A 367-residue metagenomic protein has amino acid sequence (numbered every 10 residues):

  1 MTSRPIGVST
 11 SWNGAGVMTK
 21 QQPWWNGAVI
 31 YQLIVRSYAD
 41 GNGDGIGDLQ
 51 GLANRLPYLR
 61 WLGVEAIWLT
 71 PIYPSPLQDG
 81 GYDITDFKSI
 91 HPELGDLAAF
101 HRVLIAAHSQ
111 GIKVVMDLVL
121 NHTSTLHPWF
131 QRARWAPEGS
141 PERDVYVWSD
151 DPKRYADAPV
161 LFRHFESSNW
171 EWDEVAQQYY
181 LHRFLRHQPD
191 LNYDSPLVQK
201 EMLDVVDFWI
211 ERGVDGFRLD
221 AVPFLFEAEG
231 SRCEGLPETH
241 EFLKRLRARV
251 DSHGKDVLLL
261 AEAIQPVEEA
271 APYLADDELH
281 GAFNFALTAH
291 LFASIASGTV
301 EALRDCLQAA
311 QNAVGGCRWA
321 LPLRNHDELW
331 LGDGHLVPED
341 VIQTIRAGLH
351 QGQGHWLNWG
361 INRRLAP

Functional and structural regions predicted by a protein language model:
I6, W12-P367: Active-site and adjacent substrate-binding regions of carbohydrate-active enzymes
